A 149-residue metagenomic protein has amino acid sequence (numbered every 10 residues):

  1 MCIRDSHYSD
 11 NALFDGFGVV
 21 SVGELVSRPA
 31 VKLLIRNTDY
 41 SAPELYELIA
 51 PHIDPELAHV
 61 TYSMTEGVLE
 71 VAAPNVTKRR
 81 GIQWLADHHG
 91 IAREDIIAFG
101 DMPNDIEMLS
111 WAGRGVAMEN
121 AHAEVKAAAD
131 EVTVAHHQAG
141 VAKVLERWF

Functional and structural regions predicted by a protein language model:
R4-F99, P103: Conserved acidic, metal-coordinating active-site core of Asp-based, Mg2+-dependent phosphoryl-transfer enzymes
V71-F149: Mg2+-dependent phosphoryl-transfer enzymes with acidic/Ser/Thr/Gly-rich catalytic loops
